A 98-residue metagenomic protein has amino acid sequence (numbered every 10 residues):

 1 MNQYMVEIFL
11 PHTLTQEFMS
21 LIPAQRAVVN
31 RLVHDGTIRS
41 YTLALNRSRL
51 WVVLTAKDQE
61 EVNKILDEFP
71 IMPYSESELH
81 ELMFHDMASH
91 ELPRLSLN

Functional and structural regions predicted by a protein language model:
M1-N98: Conserved, structured core segments of small domains
